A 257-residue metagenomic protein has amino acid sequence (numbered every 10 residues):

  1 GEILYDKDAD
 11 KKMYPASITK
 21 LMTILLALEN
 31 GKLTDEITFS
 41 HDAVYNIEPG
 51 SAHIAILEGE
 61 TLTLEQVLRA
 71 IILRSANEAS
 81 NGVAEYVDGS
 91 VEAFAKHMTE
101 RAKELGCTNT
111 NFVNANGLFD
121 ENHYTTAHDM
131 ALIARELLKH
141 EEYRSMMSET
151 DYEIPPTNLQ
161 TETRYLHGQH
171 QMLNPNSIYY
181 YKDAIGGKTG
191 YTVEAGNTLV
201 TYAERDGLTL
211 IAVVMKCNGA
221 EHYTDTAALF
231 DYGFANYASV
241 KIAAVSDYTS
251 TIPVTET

Functional and structural regions predicted by a protein language model:
E2-H128, L132-E141: Active-site-adjacent loops and short helices of periplasmic peptidoglycan-processing enzymes
C107-T108, F119-T257: Domain-terminus/edge residues, biased toward the C-terminal soluble/receptor-binding domains of extracytoplasmic
